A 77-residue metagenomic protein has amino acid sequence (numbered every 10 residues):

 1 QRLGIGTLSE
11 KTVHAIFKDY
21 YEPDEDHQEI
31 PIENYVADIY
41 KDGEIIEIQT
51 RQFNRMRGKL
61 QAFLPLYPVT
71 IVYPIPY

Functional and structural regions predicted by a protein language model:
Q1-V36, L64, Y77: Acidic-basic catalytic patches of nuclease active cores, encompassing PD-(D/E)XK and other metal-cofactor nuclease
F17, I39, V69-I71: Generic structural hydrophobic/aromatic packing signal, biased to beta-strands
E29-P31, I45, I71-I75: A short beta-strand-loop structural module common to alpha/beta enzyme folds
A37-Q52, M56, F63: Conserved catalytic cores of phosphodiester-cleaving nucleases, focusing on short active-site segments
K59-Y77: A basic- and aromatic-enriched beta-loop-alpha substructure that forms the phosphate/nucleotide- and DNA/RNA-contacting
